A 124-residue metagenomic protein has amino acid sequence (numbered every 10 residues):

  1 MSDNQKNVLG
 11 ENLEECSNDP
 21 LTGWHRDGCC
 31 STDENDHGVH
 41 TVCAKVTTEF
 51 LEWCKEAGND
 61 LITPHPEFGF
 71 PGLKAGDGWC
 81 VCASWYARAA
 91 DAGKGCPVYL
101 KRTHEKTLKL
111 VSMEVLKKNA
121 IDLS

Functional and structural regions predicted by a protein language model:
M1-E49, A120-D122: Extended boundary segments
K45-D60: Short, basic/aromatic beta-hairpin or loop at an interaction surface
I62-G69: Short alpha-helix capping/helix-loop boundary micro-motifs
Y86-K109: Short, compositionally biased
H104-S124: Glycine- and charge-enriched low-complexity intrinsically disordered segments
